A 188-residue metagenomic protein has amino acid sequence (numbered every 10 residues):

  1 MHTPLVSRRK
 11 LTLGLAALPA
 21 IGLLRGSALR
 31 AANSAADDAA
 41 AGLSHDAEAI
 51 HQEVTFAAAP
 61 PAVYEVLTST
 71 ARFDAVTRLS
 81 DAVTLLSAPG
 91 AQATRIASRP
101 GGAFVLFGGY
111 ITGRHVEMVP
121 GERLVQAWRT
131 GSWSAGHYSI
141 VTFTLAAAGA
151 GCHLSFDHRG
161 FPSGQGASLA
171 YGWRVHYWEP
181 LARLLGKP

Functional and structural regions predicted by a protein language model:
H2-P19: N-terminal secretory signal peptides and thylakoid transit peptides that target proteins across membranes
R25-A62: C-terminal segment of N-terminal export signals and the immediately downstream linker at the start of the mature
V54, G113-V116, S139-A146: Hydrophobic/aromatic beta-strand elements that line small-molecule binding cavities or substrate pockets in beta-rich
P60-P61, V116-G121, T144-H153: A short, structured loop/turn motif at beta-sheet edges
V63-Y64, F73, F104, H115 (+3 more regions): Hydrophobic pocket/interface hotspot
A71-R114, G121: Short beta-edge strand/loop motif at the mouth of beta-sheet-based domains
G101-F107, V125-G131, H158: Short beta-strand segments that buttress and anchor functional surface loops
T130-V175: Beta-strand/loop substructures that line and gate deep hydrophobic ligand-binding cavities in soluble
